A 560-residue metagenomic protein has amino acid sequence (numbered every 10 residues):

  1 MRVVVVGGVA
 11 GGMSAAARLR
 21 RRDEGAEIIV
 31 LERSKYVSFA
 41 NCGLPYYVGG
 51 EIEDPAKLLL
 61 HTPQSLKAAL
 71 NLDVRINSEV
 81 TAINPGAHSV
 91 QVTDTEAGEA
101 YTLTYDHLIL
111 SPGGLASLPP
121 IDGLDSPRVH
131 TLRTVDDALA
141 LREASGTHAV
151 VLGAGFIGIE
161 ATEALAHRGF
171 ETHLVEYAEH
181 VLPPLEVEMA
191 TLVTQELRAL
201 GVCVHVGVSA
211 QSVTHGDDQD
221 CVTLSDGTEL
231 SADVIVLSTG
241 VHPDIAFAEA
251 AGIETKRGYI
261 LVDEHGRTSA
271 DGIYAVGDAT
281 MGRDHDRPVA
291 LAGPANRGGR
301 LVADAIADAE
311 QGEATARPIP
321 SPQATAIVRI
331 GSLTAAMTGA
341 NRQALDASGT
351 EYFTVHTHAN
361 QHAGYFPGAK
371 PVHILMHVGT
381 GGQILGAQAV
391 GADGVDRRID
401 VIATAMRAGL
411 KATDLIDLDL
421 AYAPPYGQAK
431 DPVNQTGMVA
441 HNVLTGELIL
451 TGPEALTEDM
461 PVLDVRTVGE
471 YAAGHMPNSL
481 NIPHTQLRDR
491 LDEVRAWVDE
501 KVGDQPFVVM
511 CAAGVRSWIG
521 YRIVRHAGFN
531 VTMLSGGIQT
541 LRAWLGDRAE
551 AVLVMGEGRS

Functional and structural regions predicted by a protein language model:
M1, A279-A392, P424-Q428, P432-M460: Mid-to-C-terminal Rossmann-like scaffold of FAD/NAD(P)H-dependent oxidoreductases
M1-D73, A164-L185, E313-R317, P322-T325 (+2 more regions): Beta1-alpha1 glycine-rich phosphate/pyrophosphate-binding loop at the start of Rossmann-like nucleotide-binding domains
G7-G11, R33, R133, L152-I157 (+1 more regions): Glycine-rich Rossmann-fold phosphate-binding loop(s) that bind the pyrophosphate of adenine dinucleotide cofactors
G25-E27, A69-N71, R75-E99, L103 (+2 more regions): A Rossmann-like FAD-binding core segment of flavoenzymes
L58-L59, H148, F156-V213, G293-A295 (+2 more regions): Rossmann-like dinucleotide-binding cores of NAD(P)H-dependent redox enzymes
L110-R168, R257, V262-E264, I482-L491 (+1 more regions): Glycine-rich dinucleotide-binding loop and its adjacent helix/turn
D125-G146, D217, C221-T223, E229-D304 (+2 more regions): FAD-site-proximal beta/loop scaffold in flavoenzymes
T413-P424, Q428-T451, L456-P461, V468-V508 (+1 more regions): Rhodanese-like catalytic fold shared by cysteine-dependent sulfurtransferases and DSP/PTP-type phosphatases
